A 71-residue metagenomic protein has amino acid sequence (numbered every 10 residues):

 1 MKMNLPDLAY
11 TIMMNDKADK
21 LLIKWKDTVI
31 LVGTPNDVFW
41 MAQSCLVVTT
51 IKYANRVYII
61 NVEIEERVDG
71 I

Functional and structural regions predicted by a protein language model:
M1-M3, I64-I71: Short intrinsically disordered terminal tails
K2-K26: N-terminal acidic leader/helix
K17-I64, V68: Acidic, low-complexity, intrinsically disordered interaction modules
